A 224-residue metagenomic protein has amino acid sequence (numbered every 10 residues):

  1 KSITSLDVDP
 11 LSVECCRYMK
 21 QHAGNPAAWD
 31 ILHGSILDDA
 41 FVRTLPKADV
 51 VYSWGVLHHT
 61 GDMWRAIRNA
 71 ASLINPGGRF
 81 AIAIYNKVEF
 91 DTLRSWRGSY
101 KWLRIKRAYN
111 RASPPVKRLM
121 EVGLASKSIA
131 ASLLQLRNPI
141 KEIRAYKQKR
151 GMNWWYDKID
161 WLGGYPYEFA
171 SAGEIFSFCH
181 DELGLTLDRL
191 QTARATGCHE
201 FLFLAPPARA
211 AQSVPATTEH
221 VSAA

Functional and structural regions predicted by a protein language model:
K1-D39: Class I SAM-dependent methyltransferase SAM/SAH-binding core
L11-E14, F41, T60-R65: Short N-terminal helix/helix-N-cap motif within the alpha/beta-hydrolase-1
L37-V51: A short acidic, Gly/Pro-enriched loop at the edge of an enzyme's catalytic core that lines a small-molecule cofactor
D49-M63: A short SAM/SAH-binding and catalytic strip from SAM-dependent methyltransferases
Y52-W54, E89-L103, A145-Y167: Short, glycine-/aromatic-enriched active-site segment of Class I SAM-dependent methyltransferases
W64-R79: A short glycine-rich, Lys/Arg-flanked "PGG" loop and its adjoining helix->strand segment in the class I
R79-Q135: Conserved class I S-adenosyl-L-methionine
K149-A224: C-terminal lobe and adjacent flexible extensions of AdoMet/dcAdoMet transferase-like proteins
